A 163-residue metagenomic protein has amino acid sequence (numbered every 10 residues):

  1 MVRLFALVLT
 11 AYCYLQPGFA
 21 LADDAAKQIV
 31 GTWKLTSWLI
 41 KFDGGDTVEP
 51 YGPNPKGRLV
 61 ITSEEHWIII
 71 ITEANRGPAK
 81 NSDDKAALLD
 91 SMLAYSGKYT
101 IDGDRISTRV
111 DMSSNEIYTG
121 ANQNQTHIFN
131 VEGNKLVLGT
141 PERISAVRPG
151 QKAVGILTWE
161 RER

Functional and structural regions predicted by a protein language model:
M1-L7, Y12, P17: Bacterial N-terminal signal peptides that target proteins for export
Y12, G18-A94, K98-R163: Lipid interaction determinants
